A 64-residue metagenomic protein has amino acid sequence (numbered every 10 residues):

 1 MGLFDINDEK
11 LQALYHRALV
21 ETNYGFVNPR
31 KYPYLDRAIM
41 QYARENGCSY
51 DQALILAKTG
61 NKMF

Functional and structural regions predicted by a protein language model:
I6, Q12-F64: Acidic, low-complexity, intrinsically disordered interaction modules
